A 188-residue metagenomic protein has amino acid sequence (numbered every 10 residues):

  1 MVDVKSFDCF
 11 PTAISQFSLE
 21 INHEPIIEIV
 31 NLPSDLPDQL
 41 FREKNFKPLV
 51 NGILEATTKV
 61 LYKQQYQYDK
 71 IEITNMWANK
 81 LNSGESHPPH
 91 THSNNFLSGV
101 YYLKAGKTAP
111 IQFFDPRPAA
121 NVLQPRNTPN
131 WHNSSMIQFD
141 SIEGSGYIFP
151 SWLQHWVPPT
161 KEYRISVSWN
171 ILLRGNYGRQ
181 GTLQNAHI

Functional and structural regions predicted by a protein language model:
M1-D69, W77, S86, T182-I188: Non-heme Fe(II)/2-oxoglutarate
D3-F7, N133, W156-V157: Karyopherin-beta/Importin-beta family HEAT-repeat alpha-solenoid scaffold
S18-N22, L81, Y102-K104, N170-R174: Solvent-exposed residues in well-ordered beta-strands and their adjoining turns, especially edge/terminal strands
E72-M76, N95-L97, A109, Y163: A generic structural signal for short beta-strands and their flanking turns/coil linkers
W77, R117, L153: Short, flexible active-site-adjacent loop segments at beta-strand->alpha-helix junctions, enriched in small/polar
N82-I148, P158, Y177-A186: Catalytic core of non-heme Fe(II) oxygenases with the double-stranded beta-helix
S98-V100, Y163-Y177: A short hydrophobic beta-strand segment most commonly corresponding to one strand of the jelly-roll/cupin
L153-S166: Ligand-binding loop in jelly-roll beta-barrel domains
